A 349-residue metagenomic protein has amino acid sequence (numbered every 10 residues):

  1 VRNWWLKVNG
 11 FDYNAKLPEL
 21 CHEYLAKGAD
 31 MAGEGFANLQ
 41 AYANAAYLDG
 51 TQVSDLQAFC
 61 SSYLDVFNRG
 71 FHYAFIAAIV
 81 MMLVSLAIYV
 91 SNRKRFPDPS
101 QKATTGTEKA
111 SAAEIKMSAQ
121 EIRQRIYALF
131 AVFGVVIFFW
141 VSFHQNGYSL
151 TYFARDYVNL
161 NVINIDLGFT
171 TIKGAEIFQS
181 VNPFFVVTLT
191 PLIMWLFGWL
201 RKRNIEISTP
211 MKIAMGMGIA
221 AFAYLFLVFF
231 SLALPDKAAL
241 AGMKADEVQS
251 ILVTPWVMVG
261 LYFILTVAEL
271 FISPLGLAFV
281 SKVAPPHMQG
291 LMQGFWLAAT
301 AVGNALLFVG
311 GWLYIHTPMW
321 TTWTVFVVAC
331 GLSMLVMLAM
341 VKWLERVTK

Functional and structural regions predicted by a protein language model:
V1, I172, W256, P286-F295: Loop-to-transmembrane helix entry/capping segments in MFS-fold secondary transporters and related SLC/MFSD carriers
V1-T170, I193, F197-I205, V341-K349: Intracellular loop-helix junctions on the cytosolic face of multi-pass helical membrane proteins
V1-W4, L225-F229, A301-Y314, A339: A gly/Pro-rich, aromatic-decorated transmembrane alpha-helix motif that marks the paired, flexible gating helices
S180, F184, G218, F263 (+3 more regions): Transmembrane alpha-helical cores of Major Facilitator Superfamily
W199-G218: Cytoplasmic membrane-interface "Motif A"-like loop-to-helix N-cap segments of 12-TM Major Facilitator Superfamily
A214-S250: C-terminal ends and interior cores of transmembrane alpha-helices in multi-pass membrane transporters/permeases
F271-A284: Intracellular juxtamembrane helix-capping segments at the cytosolic ends of symmetry-related transmembrane helices
S281-Y314: A late C-terminal transmembrane helix in Major Facilitator Superfamily
